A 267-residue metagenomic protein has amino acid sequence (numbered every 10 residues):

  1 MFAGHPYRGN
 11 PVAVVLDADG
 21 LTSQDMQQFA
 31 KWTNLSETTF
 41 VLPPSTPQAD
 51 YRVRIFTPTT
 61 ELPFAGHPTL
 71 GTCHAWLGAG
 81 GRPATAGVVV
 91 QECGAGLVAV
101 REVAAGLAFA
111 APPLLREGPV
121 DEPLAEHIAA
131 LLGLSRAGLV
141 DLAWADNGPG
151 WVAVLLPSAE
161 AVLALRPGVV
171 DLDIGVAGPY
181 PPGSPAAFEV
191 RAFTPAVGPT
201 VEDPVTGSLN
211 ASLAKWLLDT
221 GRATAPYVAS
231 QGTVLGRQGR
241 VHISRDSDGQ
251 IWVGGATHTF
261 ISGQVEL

Functional and structural regions predicted by a protein language model:
M1-F64, L70-L267: Active-site proximal loop and beta-alpha junction motif in alpha/beta enzyme cores
